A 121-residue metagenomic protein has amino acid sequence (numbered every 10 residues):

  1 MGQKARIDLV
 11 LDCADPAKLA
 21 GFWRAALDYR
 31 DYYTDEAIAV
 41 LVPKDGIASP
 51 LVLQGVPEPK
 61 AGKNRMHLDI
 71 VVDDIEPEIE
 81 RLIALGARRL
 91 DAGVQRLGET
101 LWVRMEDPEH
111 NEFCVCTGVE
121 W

Functional and structural regions predicted by a protein language model:
G2-L11, A17, Y33, V40-V42 (+2 more regions): Vicinal oxygen chelate
I7, K63-H67: Eukaryotic phosphotyrosine signaling hubs
V10-D12, D69-V71: Short hydrophobic/aromatic beta-strand micro-patches that form the beta-sheet surface supporting nucleotide- or nucleic
D15-P16, D73-I75: Helix N-cap motif at beta-to-alpha junctions
D15-R30, L82-A84: Amphipathic alpha-helical segments
D45-A48, A61: Short, solvent-exposed loop/turn segments that connect beta-strands within catalytic domains and beta-strand-rich
E76-R81: Short amphipathic alpha-helices within nucleic acid-binding modules
